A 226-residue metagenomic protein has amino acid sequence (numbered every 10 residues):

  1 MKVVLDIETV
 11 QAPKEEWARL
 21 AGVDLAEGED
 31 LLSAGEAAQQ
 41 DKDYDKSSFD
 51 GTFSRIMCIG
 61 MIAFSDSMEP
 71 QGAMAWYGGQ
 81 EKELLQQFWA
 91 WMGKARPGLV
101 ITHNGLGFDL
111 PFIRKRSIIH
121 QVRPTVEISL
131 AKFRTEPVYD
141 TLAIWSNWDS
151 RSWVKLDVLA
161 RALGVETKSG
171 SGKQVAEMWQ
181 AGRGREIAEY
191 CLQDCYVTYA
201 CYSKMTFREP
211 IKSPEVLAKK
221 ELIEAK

Functional and structural regions predicted by a protein language model:
M1-K115, E177: Conserved non-catalytic scaffold segment of RNase H-like nuclease domains
S54-G78, P97-K226: Metal-dependent phosphoesterase core characteristic of DEDDh/y 3'-5' exonuclease domains
